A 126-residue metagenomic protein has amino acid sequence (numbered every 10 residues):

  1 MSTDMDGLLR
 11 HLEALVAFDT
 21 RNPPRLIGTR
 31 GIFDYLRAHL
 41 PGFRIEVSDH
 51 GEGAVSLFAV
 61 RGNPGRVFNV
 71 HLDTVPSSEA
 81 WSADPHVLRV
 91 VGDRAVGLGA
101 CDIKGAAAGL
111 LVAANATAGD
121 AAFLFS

Functional and structural regions predicted by a protein language model:
S2-A100, T117-G119: Acidic/His- and Gly-rich active-site-bordering loop/insert found across diverse amide/peptide-bond hydrolases
A95, G99, I103-S126: Acidic/histidine-rich catalytic neighborhood of metal-dependent amide-processing enzymes
